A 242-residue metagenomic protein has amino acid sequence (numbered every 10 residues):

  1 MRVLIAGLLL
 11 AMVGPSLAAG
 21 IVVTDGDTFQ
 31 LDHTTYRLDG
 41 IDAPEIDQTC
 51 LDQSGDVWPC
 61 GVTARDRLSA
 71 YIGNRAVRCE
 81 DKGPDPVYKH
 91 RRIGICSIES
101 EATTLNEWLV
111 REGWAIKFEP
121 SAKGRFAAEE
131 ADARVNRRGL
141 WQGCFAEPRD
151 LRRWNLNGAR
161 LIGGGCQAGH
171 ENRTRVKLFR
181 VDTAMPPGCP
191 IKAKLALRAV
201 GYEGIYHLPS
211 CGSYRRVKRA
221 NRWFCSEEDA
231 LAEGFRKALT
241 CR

Functional and structural regions predicted by a protein language model:
M1-L4: Positively charged n-region of N-terminal signal peptides that target proteins for export
V13-P15: N-terminal signal peptide c-region/cleavage motif recognized by signal peptidases
L17-W114: Electropositive
L38, L109, A133, Y206-H207: Bulky hydrophobic/aromatic "packing anchor" residues in well-ordered structure
P44, R67-R75, E112-I116, E129-D132 (+2 more regions): Structured segments of extracytoplasmic/periplasmic soluble domains in secreted or envelope-associated proteins
Q48-C60, E119-R138: Short, surface-exposed secondary-structure junctions/capping segments
A64-L68, E101, L105, V110 (+4 more regions): Stable alpha-helical elements in mature extracytoplasmic
I116-G124, V135, G139-R242: Mature, structured domains enriched in cysteine- and short glycine motifs
